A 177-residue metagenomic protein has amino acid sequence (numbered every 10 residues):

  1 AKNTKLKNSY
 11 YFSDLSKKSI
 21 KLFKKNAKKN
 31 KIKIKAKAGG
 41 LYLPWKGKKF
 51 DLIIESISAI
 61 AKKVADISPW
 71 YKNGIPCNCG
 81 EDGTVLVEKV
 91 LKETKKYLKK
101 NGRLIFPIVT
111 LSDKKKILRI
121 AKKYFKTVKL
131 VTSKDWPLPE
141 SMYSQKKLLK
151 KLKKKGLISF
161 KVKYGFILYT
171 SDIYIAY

Functional and structural regions predicted by a protein language model:
A1-K7: Conserved SAM-binding loop of SAM-dependent methyltransferases across substrates and taxa, primarily the Class I
S9-D14: Conserved SAM-binding motif I beta-strand of class I
S16-K18: Conserved SAM/SAH-binding beta-strand->alpha-helix loop
F23-K24: Conserved SAM-binding loop
K31-L41: Conserved SAM-binding strand-loop segment of SAM-dependent methyltransferases
Y42-I53, A61: A short acidic, Gly/Pro-enriched loop at the edge of an enzyme's catalytic core that lines a small-molecule cofactor
I54-L86: Mobile active-site "lid"/loop adjacent to the S-adenosyl-L-methionine
G83-Y143: Conserved Class I SAM-dependent methyltransferase catalytic core
